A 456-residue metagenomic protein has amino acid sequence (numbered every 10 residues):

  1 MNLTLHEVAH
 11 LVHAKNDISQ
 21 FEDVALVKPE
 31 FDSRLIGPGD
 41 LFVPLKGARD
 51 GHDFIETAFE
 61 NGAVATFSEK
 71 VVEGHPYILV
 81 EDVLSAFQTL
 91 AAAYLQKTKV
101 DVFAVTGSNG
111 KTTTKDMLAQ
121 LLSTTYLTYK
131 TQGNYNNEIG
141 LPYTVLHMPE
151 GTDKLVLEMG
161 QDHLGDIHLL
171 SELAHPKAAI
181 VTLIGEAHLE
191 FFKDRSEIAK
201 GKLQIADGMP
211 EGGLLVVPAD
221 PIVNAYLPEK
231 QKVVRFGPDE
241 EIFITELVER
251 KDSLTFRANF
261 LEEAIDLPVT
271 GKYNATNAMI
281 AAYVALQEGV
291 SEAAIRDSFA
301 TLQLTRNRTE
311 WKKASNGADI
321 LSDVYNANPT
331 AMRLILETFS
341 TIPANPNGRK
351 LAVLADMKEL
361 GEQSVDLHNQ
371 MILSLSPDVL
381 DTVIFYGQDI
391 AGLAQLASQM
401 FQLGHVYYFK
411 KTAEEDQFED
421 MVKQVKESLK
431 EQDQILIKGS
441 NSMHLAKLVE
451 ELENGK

Functional and structural regions predicted by a protein language model:
M1-T89, T270, L373, D378 (+2 more regions): N-terminal leader/targeting and accessory segments in enzymes
H6-V12, A86-L214, A219, V223-K232 (+4 more regions): Phosphate-binding loop of NTP-binding sites
A14, E69-K70, V100-F103, I180-E186 (+6 more regions): Short beta-strands and strand-loop turn motifs
R49, T305, V324-F401: Active-site beta-alpha connecting loops in nucleotide-dependent enzymes
S68-G74, I180-D319, T341, G348 (+4 more regions): Acidic, Mg2+-coordinating active-site environments of NTP-dependent enzymes
I78-D82, H405-M421: Short acidic-hydrophobic, aromatic-tinged amphipathic segments that line or gate anion-handling sites
V105, R306-R308, Q434, S442 (+1 more regions): ATP-dependent carboxylate/acyl-activation modules
